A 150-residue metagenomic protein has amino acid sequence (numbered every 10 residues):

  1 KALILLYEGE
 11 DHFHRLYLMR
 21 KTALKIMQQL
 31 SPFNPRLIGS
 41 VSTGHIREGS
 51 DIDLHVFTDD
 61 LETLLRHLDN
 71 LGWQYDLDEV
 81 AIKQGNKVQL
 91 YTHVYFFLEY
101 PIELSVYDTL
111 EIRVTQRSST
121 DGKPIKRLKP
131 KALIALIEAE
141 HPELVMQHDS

Functional and structural regions predicted by a protein language model:
K1-E48, T58-S150: Catalytic core of pol beta-like nucleotidyltransferases
